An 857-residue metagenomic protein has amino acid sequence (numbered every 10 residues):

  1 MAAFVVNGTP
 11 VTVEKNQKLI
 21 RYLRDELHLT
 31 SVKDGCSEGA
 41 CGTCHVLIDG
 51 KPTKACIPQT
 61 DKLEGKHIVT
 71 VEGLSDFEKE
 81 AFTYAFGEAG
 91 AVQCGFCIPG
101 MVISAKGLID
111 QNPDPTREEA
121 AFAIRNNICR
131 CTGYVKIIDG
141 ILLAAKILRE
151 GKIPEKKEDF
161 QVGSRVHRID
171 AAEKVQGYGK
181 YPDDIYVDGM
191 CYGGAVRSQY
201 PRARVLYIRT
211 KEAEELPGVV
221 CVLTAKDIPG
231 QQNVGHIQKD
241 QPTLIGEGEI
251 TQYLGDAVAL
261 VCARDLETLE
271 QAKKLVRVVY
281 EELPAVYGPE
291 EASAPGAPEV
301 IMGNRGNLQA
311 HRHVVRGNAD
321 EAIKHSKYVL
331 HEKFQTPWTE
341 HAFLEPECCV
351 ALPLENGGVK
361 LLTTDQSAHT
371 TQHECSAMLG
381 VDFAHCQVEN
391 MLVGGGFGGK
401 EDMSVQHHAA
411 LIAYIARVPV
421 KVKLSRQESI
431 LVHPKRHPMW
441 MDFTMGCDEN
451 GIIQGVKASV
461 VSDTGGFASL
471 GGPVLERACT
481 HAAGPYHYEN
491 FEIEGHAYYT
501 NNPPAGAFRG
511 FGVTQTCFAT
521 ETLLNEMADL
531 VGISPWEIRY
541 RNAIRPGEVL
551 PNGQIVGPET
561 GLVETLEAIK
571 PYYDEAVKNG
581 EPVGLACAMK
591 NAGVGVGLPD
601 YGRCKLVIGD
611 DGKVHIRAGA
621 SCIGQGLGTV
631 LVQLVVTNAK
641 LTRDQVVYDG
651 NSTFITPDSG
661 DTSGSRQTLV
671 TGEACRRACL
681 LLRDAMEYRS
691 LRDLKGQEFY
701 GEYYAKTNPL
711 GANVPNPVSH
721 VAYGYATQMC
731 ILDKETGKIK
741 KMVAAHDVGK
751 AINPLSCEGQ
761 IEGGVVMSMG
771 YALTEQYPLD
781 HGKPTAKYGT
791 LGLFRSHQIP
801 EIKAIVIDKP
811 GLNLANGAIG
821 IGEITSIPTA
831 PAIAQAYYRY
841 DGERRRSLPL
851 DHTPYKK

Functional and structural regions predicted by a protein language model:
M1-K156, V596: Signature of N-terminal electron-transfer/Fe-S-associated modules in redox systems
V46, E173, G179, C348-P353 (+9 more regions): Short beta-strand elements
G90, S164, D170-Q176, G306-C349 (+2 more regions): Glycine-rich loop/linker segments at domain edges
I124-P182, L566-I569, A576, P582 (+6 more regions): Intrinsic disorder at enzyme termini
A145-L308, V329, I415: Flexible, low-hydrophobicity surface segments
A225-K226, V381-H385, I415-V420, E449 (+2 more regions): C-terminal catalytic domains of large/alpha subunits in multi-subunit enzymes
A257, R264-D265, V418-G465, E673-R692: Phosphate/diphosphate-binding loops
G296-L379, A543-K613, Q633, K695-V718 (+1 more regions): Helix-loop-helix junctions that connect adjacent transmembrane helices in secondary transporters/permeases, recognized
